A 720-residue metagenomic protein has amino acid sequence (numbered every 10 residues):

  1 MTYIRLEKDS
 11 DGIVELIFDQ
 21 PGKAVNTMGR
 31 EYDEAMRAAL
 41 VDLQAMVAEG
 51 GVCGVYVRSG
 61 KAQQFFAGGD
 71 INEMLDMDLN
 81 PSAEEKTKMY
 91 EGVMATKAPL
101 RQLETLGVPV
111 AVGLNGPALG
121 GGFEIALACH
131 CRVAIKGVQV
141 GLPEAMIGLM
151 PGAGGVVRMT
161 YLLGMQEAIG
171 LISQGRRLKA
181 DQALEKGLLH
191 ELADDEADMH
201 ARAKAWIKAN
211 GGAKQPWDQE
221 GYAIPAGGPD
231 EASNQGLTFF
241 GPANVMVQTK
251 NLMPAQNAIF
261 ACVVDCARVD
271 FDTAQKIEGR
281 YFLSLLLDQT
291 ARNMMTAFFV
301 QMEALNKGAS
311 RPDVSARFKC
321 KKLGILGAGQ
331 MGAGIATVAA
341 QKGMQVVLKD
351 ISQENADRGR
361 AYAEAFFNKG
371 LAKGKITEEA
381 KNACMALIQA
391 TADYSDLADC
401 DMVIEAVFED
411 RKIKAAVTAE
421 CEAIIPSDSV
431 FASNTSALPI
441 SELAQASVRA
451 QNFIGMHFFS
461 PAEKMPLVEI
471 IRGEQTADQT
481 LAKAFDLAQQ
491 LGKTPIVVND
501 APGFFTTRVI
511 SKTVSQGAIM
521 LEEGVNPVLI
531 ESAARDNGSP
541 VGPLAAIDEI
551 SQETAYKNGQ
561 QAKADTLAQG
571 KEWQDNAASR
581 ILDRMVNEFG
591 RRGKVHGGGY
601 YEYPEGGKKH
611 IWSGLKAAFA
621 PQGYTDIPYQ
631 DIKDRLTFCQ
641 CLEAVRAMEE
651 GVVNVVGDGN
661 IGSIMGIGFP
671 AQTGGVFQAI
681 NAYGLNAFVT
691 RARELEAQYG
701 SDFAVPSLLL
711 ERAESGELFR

Functional and structural regions predicted by a protein language model:
M1-R58: Conserved CoA-thioester-binding segment of acyl-CoA-metabolizing enzymes
D9, D19-P21, L43, V52-V55 (+7 more regions): N-terminal glycine-rich phosphate-binding loop for ADP-containing cofactors
E31, A35, A48, A62-D76 (+1 more regions): Amphipathic alpha-helical interaction surfaces in cytosolic regulatory modules
P99-V112: Conserved catalytic cysteine-centered active-site region of acyl-thioester-dependent Claisen-condensing enzymes
V112, G116-G122: Gly/Ser-rich catalytic serine loop of serine hydrolases
